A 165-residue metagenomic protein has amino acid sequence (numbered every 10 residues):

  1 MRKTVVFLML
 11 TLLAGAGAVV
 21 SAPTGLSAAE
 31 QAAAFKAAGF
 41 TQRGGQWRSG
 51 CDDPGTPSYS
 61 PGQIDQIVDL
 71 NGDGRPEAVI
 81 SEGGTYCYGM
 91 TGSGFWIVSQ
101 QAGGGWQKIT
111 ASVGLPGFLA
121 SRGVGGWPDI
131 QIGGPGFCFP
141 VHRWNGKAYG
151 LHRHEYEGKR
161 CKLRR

Functional and structural regions predicted by a protein language model:
V5, V20-T41, G45, F118-R165: Acidic, small-residue rich beta-repeat scaffolds with periodic aromatic anchors
F7-G15: Bacterial N-terminal signal peptides
S49-Q63, K108-S121, K162-R164: Repeat-based blade/solenoid architectures
L70-G83, G123-G133: Acidic/hydrophobic-patterned starts of short beta strands in beta-sheet-rich repeat architectures
G84-C87, F137: Short glycine/acidic-enriched loop and turn motifs that connect beta-strands
Y88-S93: Short, solvent-exposed loop/turn segments at conserved positions within beta-propeller repeat blades
W96-S99: Beta-propeller blade signature
Q101-A102, N145: Short loop/turn segments that connect beta-strands within beta-propeller blades
